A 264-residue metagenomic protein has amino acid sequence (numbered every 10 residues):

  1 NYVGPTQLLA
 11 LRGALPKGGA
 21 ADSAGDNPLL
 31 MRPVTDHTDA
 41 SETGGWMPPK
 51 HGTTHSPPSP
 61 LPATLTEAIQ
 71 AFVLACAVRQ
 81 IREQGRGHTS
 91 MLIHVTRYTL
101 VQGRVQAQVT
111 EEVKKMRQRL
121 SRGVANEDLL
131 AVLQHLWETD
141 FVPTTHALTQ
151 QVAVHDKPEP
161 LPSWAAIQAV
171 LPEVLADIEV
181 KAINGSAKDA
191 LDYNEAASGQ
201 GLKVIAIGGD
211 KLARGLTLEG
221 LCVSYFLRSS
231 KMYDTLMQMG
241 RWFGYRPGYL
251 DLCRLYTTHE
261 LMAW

Functional and structural regions predicted by a protein language model:
N1, L61, L65-A68, F72-C76 (+3 more regions): Conserved catalytic-core segments centered on acid/base and nucleophilic motifs
N1, T6-G19, Q106-M116, S198 (+3 more regions): Short secondary-structure boundary/capping segments
N1-P62, E67-V78, S90, V124-H135: Conserved P-loop NTPase catalytic core
Y2-P5, T96-Y98, G185, E260: Generic structural motif
P57-P60, T64, V78-I205: Conserved C-terminal RecA-like helicase domain
F72-A75, P160-A165, A206-I207, D234-M239: Short amphipathic alpha-helical surface micro-motifs
V180-A263: Conserved RecA-like P-loop NTPase helicase motor core
